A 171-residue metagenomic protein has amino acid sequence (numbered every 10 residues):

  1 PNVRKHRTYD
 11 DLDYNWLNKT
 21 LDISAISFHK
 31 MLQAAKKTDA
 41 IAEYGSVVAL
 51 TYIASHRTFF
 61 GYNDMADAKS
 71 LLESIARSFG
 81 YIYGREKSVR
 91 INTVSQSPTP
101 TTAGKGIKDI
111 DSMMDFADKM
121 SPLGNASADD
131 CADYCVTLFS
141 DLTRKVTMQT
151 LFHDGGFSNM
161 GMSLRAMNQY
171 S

Functional and structural regions predicted by a protein language model:
N2-W16, T20, A40-R85, Q96-P100 (+1 more regions): Catalytic loop of short-chain dehydrogenase/reductase
R4, N15, T38, L164-S171: Non-catalytic terminal and boundary segments that flank Rossmann-like NAD(P)-dependent oxidoreductase
R4-K5, R90, T147: A glycine-rich helix->loop->beta "capping" turn within Rossmann-like NAD(P)(H)-dependent oxidoreductase domains
I26, T93, D111-V146, L151-G155: C-terminal helical subdomain
S27-A35, I75-A76, Y134-L138: Hydrophobic positions on the long internal alpha-helix of Rossmann-like NAD(P)-dependent oxidoreductase domains
A34, T38, S140-R144, M162: Generic structural signal for alpha-helix termini and adjacent loop/cap motifs
E86, T93-S121, D130, G161-S171: A glycine/serine/threonine-rich, flexible loop-to-helix segment that serves as the NAD(P) cofactor-binding "lid"
S158: Residues immediately C-terminal
